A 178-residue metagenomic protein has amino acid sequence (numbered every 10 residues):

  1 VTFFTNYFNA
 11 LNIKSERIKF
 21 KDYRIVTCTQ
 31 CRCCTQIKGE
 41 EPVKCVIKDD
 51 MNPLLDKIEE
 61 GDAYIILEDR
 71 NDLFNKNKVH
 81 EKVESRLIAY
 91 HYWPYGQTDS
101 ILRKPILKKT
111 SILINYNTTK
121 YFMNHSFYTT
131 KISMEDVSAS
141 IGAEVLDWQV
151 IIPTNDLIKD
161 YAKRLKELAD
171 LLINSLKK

Functional and structural regions predicted by a protein language model:
V1-Y90, V145-K178: N-terminal beta1-alpha1-beta2 submodule of the flavodoxin-like/Rossmannoid cofactor-binding fold
Y92-L146: Short, glycine-/small-residue-rich phosphate/pyrophosphate-handling segment
